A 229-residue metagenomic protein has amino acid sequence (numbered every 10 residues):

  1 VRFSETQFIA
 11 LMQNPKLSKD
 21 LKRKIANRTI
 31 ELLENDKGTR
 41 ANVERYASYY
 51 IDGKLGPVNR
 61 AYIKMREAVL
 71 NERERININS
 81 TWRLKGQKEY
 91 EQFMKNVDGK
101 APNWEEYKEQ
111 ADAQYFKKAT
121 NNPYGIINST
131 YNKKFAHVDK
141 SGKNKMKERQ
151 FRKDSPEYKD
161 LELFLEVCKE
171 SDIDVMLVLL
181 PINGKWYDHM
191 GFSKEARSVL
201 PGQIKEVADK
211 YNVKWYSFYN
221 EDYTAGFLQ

Functional and structural regions predicted by a protein language model:
V1-R2, A136-V138, V178-N183, F218-E221: Short loop/turn segments at strand-loop or loop-helix junctions that form parts of catalytic or ligand-binding pockets
F3, W186-D188, T224-L228: Extracytoplasmic/secreted cell-surface and envelope-processing proteins
F3-S171: Secreted/periplasmic serine-hydrolase-like ester/acetyl group-modifying domain
K16, D20-I25, W186, Q203-A208: Short, surface-exposed, polar/charged, turn-prone segments marking secondary-structure boundaries
F151-R152, G191-E195: Short, contiguous acidic/charged loop-to-helix segments that flank catalytic cores in large enzymes
E162-M176, E206-Y216: A structural motif corresponding to the C-terminal end of an alpha-helix and its immediate exit/capping segment
V167-F192: Active-site segments of SGNH/GDSL-like serine hydrolases that catalyze O-acetyl group transfer/hydrolysis on lipids
S193-E195, V199-Q229: C-terminal regions of proteins
